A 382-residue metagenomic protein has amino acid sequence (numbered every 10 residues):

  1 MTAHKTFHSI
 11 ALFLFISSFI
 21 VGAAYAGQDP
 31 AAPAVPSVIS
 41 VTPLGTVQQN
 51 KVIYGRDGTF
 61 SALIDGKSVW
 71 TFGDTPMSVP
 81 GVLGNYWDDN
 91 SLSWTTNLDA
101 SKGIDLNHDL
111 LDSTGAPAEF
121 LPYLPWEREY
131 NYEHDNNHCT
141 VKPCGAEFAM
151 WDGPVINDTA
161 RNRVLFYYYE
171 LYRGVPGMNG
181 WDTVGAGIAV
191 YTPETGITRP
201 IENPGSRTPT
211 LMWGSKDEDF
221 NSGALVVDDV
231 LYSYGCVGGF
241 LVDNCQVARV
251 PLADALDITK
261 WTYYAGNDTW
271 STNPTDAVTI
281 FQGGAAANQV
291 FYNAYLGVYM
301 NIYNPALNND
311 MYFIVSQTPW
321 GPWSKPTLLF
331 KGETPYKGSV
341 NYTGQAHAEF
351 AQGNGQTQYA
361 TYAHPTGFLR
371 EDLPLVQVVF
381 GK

Functional and structural regions predicted by a protein language model:
T2-A11: Bacterial N-terminal signal peptides that target proteins for export
K5, N341-G344, V376-Q377: Short, charged/polar low-complexity linear motifs in solvent-exposed/disordered segments
A11-V21: Bacterial N-terminal signal peptides
G27-Y54, L63-F148, N157-G214, V227-A285 (+3 more regions): Beta-rich carbohydrate-recognition and catalytic domains
D57-F60, W151-I156, F220-A224, A286-Q289 (+1 more regions): Beta-propeller and closely related beta-sheet repeat lectin domains
